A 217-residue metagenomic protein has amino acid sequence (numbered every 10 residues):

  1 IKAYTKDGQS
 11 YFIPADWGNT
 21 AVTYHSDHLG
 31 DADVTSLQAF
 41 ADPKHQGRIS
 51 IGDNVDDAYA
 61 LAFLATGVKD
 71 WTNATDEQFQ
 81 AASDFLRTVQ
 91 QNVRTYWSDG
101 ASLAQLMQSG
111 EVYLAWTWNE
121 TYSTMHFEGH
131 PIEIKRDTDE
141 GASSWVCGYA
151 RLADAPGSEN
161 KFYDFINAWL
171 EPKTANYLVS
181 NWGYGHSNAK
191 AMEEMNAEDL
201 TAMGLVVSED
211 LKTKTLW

Functional and structural regions predicted by a protein language model:
I1-L106: Extracytoplasmic ligand-binding site segments that recognize negatively charged/polar headgroups
T23-H28, F63-G67, V146-S158, Y177-N181: A bilobed periplasmic-binding-protein/Venus flytrap-type ligand-binding module shared by bacterial periplasmic
H45-A60, A168-M192: Periplasmic-binding protein-like
F79-V89, E128-A153, L200-T201: Periplasmic-binding protein-like
A81, F85, G157-W169, T174-L178: Short amphipathic alpha-helical coupling segments at ligand-binding clamshell hinges and other catalytic/signaling
L106-Q108, R151: Hydrophobic residues within well-ordered alpha-helices
Q108, L114-I132: A ligand-binding cleft/hinge motif common to bilobed small-molecule-binding domains
N176-W217: C-terminal capping/gating helix-and-loop segments adjacent to ligand/active sites or protein-protein/ligand interfaces
